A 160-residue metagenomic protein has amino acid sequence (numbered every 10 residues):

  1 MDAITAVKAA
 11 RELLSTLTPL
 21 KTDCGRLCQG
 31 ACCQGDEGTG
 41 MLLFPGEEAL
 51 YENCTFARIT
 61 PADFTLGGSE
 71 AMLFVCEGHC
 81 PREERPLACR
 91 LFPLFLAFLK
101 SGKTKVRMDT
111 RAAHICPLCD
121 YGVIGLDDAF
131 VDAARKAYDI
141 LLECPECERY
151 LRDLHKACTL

Functional and structural regions predicted by a protein language model:
M1-L160: Short loop/turn segments that flank or connect secondary-structure elements
